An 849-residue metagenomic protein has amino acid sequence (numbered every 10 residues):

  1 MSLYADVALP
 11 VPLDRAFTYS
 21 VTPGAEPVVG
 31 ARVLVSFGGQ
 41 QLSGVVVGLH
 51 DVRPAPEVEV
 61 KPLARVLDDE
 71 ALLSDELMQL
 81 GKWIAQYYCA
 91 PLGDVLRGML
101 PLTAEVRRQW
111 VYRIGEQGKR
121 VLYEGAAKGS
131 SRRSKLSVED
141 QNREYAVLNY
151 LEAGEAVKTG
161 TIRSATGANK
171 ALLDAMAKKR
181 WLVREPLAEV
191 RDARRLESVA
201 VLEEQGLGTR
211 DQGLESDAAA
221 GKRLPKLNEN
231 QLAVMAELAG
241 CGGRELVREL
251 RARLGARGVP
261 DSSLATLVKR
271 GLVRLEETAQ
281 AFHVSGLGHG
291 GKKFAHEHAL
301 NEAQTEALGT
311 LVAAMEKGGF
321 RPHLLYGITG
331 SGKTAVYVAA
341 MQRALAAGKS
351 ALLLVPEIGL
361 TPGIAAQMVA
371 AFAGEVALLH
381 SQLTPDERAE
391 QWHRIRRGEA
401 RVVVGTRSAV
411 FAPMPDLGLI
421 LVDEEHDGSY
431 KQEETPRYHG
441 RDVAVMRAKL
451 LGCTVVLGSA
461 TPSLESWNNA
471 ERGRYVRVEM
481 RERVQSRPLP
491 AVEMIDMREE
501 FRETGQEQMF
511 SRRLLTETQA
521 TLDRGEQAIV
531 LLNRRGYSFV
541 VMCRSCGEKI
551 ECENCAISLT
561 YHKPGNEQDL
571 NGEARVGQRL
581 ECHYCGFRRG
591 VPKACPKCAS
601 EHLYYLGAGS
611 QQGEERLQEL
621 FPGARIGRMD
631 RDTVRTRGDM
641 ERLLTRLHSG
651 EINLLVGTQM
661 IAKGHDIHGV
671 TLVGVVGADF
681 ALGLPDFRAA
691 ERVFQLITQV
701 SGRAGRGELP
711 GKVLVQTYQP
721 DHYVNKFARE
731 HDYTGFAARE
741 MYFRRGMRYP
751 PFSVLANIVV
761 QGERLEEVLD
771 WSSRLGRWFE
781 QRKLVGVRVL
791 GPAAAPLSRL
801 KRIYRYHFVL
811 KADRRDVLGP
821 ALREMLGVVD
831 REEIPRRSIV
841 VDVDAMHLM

Functional and structural regions predicted by a protein language model:
M1-S459, S466, E471-R487, D523 (+3 more regions): Accessory, non-ATPase domains that flank or precede helicase/AAA+ motor cores in DNA-metabolism machines
K292-N301, T305, G309, K317-L769 (+7 more regions): Inter-lobe coupling/hinge segments of SF2-like helicase ATPases
S773-L775: Long hydrophobic segments that form regular secondary structure
V789-G791: Short beta-strand
I803: Juxtacatalytic substrate-recognition/specificity segment
